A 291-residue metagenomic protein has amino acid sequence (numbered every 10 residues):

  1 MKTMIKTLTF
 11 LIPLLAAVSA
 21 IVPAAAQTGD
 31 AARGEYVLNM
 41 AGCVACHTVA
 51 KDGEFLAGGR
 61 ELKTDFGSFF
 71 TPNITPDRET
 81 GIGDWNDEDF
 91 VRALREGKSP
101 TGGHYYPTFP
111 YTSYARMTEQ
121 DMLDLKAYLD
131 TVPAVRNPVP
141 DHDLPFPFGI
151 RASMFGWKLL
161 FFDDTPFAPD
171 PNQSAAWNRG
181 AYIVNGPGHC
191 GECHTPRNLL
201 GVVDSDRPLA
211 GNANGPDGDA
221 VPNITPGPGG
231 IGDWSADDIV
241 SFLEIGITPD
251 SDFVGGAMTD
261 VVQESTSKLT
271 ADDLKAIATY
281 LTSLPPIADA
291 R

Functional and structural regions predicted by a protein language model:
M1-T7: N-terminal secretory signal peptides that target proteins for export/translocation
T9-A20: Bacterial N-terminal signal peptides
I21-N39, G156-N185, P228: Electrostatic cytochrome c docking/interface patches
G34, M40-A50, F90, L125 (+4 more regions): The canonical Cys-X-X-Cys-His
E61-R92, T112-M122, P208-P249, V262-L274: Electron-transfer interface patches adjacent to heme c in soluble/periplasmic c-type cytochromes and di-/multiheme
E88, G97, G102-Y106, P110-S113 (+1 more regions): Membrane-embedded segments
N137-A152: Extended, well-folded interaction surfaces typified by the phenylalanyl-tRNA synthetase beta subunit core
E244, G256-R291: A cross-kingdom marker for long, charged
